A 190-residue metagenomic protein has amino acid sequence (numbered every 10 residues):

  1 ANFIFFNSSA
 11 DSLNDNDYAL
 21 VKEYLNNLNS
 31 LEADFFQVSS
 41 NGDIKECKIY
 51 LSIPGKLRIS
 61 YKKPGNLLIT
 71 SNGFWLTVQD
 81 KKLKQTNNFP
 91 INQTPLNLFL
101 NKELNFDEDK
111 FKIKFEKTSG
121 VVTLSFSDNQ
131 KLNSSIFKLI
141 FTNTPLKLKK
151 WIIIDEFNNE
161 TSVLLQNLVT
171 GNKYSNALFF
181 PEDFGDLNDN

Functional and structural regions predicted by a protein language model:
A1-I4: Bacterial N-terminal signal peptides
A10-S12: Boundary at the C-terminal end of the N-terminal hydrophobic targeting segment
E23-G42, Y50: A short, Trp-centered hydrophobic/proline-enriched beta-strand micro-motif
L28-S30, I44-E46, P54, P64 (+6 more regions): Extracytoplasmic
A33-F35, L57-Y61, L76-Q79, L124 (+1 more regions): Short hydrophobic/aromatic-rich beta-strand segments that constitute the beta-sheet cores of beta-sandwich/beta-barrel
S39-N41, K82, F157: Solvent-exposed strand-loop boundary residues in beta-sheet-rich modules
K48-L98, T161: An acidic-aromatic
E108-N188: Gly/Pro-enriched, hydrophobic low-complexity segments that function as extracytoplasmic propeptides/linkers
